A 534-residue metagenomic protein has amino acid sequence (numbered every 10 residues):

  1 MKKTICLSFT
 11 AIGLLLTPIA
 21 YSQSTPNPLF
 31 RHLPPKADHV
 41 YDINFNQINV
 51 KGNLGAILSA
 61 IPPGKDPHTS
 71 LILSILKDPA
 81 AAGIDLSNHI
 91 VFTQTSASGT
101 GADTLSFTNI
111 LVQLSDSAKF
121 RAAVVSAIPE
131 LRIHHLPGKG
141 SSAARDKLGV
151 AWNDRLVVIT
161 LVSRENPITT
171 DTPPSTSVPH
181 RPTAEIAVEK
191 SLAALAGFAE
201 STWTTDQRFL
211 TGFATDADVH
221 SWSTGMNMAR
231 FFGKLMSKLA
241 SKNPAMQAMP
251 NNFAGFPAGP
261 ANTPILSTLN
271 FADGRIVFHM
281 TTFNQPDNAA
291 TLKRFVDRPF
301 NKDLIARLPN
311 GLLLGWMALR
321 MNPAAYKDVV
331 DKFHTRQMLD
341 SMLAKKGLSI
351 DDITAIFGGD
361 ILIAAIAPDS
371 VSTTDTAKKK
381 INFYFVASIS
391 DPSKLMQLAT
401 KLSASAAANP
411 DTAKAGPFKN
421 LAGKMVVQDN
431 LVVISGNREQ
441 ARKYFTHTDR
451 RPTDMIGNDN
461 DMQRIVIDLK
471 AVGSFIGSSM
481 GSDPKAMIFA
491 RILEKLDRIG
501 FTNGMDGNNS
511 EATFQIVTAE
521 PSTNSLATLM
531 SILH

Functional and structural regions predicted by a protein language model:
M1-F9: Bacterial N-terminal signal peptides that target proteins for export
S8-T17: Bacterial N-terminal signal peptides
P18-S22: Sec/Tat signal peptide C-region and signal peptidase I cleavage site
Q23-P63, I516-T518: N-terminal mature-domain "stem" immediately C-terminal to a signal peptide or N-terminal signal-anchor/transmembrane
S24-T25, R31-H32, V162-S163, T169-W316 (+1 more regions): Leucine-rich, highly hydrophobic segment in Treponema pallidum outer-membrane-associated proteins
D38-V40, E200, R208-V219, M226-G233 (+7 more regions): Extended non-catalytic domains of envelope/secretory-pathway proteins
Y41, A80-T211, T354-D461, A519: Single conserved position on a long alpha-helix in the C-terminal lobe of the eukaryotic protein kinase
D331-K346, I353, A406-P410, K414-L431 (+1 more regions): Hydrophilic extracytoplasmic domains
